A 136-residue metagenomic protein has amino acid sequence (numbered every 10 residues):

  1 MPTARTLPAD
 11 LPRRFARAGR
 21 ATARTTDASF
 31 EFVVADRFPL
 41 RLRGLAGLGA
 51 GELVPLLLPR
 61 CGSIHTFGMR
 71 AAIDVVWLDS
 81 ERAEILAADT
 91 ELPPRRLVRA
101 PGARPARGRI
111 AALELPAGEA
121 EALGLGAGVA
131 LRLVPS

Functional and structural regions predicted by a protein language model:
P2-S136: Compact, glycine-rich, soluble single-domain proteins
